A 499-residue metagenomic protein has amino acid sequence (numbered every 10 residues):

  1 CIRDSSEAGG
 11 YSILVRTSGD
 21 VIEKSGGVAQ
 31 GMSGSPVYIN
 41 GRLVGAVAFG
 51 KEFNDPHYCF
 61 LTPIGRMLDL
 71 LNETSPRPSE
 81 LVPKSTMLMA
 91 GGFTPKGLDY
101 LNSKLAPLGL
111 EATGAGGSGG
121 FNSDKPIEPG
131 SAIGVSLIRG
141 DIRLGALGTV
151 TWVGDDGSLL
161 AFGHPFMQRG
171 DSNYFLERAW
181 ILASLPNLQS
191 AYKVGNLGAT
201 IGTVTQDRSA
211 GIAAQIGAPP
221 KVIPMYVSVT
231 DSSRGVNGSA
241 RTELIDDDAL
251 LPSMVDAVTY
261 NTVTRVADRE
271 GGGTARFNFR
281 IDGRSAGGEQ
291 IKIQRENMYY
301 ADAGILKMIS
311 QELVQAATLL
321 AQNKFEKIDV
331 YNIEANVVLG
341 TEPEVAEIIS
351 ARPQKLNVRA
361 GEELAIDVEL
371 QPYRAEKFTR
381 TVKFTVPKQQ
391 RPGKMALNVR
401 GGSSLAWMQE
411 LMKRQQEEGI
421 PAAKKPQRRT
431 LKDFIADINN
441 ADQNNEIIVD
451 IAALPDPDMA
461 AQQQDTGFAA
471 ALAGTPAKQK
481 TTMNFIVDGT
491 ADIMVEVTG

Functional and structural regions predicted by a protein language model:
R3-G499: Terminal presequence/propeptide segments associated with secretion/organelle targeting and zymogen/polyprotein
